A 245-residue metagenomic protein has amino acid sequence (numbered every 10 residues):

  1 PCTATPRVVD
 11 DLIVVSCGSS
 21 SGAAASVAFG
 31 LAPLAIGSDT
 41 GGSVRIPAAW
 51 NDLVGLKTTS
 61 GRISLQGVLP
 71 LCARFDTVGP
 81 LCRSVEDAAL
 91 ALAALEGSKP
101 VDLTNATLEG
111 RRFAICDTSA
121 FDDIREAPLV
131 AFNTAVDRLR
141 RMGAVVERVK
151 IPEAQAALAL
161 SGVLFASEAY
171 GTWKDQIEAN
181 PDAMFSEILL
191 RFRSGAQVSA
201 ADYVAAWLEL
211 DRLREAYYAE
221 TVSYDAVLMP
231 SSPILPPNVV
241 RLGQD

Functional and structural regions predicted by a protein language model:
P1-L92: Short glycine/serine-rich loop segments
A32, Y224-D225: Short, high-confidence coil segments that cap the C-terminus of an alpha-helix and link into the following beta-strand
V54-A135, E153-A156: A short helix-breaking turn/cap at a secondary-structure junction
G110-A114, L164-Y218, I234, V239: Short helix-loop capping/hinge segments that flank enzyme active sites or metal/cofactor-binding pockets
R125-E126, P237-Q244: Glycine/threonine-rich flexible loop motifs
A127-K150, W173-A179, Y203-Y224: Acyltransferase
V145-S161, F192-R193: Short connector loops at secondary-structure junctions
